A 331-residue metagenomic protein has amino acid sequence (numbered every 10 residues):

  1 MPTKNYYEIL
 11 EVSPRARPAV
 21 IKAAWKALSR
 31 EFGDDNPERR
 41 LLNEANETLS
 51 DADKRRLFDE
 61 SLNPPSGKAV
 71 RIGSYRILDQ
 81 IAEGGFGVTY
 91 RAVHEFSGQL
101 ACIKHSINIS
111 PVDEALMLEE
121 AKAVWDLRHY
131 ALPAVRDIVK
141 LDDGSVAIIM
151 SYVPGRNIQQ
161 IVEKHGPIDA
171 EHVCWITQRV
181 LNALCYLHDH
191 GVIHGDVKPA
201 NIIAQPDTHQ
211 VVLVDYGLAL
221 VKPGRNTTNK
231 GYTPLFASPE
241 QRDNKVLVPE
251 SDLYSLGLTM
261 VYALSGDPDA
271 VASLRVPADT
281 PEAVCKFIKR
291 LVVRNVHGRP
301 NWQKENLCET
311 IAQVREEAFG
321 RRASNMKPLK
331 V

Functional and structural regions predicted by a protein language model:
V88: Conserved N-lobe ATP-binding subsite of Hanks-type protein kinase domains, especially the beta3 VAIK lysine
I107-D126: AlphaC helix of the eukaryotic protein kinase fold
A134-V146: Short beta-strand micro-motifs within the conserved protein kinase catalytic domain, predominantly in the N-lobe
D143-N157, I161: Conserved short submotifs of the Hanks-type protein kinase catalytic core that shape the nucleotide-binding pocket
I176-T177: Activation segment signature within eukaryotic-like protein kinase domains
N182-V192: Protein kinase catalytic-loop region centered on the HRD/HxD motif
T227-E240: Conserved activation segment of eukaryotic-like protein kinases, specifically the C-terminal portion of the activation
